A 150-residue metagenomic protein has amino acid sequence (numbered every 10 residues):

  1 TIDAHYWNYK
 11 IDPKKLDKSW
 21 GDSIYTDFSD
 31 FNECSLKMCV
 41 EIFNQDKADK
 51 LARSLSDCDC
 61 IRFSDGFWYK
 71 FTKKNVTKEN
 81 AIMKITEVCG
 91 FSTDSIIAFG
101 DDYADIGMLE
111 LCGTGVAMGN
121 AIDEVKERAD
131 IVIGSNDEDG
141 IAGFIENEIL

Functional and structural regions predicted by a protein language model:
T1-F99, Y103-I106: Conserved acidic, metal-coordinating active-site core of Asp-based, Mg2+-dependent phosphoryl-transfer enzymes
K70-L150: Mg2+-dependent phosphoryl-transfer enzymes with acidic/Ser/Thr/Gly-rich catalytic loops
